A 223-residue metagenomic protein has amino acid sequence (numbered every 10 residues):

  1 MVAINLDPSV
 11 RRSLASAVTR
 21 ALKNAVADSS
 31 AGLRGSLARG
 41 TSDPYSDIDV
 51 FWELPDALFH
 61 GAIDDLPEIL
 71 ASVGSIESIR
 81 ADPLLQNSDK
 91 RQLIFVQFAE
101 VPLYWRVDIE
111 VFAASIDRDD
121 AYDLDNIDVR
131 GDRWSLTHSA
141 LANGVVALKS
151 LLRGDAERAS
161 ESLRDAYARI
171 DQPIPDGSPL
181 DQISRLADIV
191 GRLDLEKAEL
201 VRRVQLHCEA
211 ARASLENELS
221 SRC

Functional and structural regions predicted by a protein language model:
M1-P8, E196-C223: N-terminal regions immediately upstream of nucleotidyltransferase
M1-V26, W52-V101, R106: Metal-dependent nucleotidyltransferase catalytic core
A17-T19, S36-R39: A generic local structural motif
A27-L37: Short gly/ser-rich loop at a beta-strand->alpha-helix junction or flexible surface loop bordering the NTP-binding
A38-R39, A57, A114: Short, solvent-exposed loop/turn segments at secondary-structure junctions
R39-Y45: Short glycine-biased active-site loop of nucleotidyltransferases that positions the nucleotide triphosphate and helps
D49: Acidic Asp/Glu-based divalent-cation binding sites
E110-R202: Catalytic cores of NTP-dependent nucleotidyl/adenyl transfer enzymes across multiple folds
